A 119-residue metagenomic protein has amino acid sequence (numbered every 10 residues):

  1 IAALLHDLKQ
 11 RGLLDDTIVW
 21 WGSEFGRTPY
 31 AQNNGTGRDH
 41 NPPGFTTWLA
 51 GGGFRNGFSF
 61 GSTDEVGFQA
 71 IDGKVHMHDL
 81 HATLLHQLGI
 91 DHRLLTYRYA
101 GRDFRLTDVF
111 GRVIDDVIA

Functional and structural regions predicted by a protein language model:
I1-A119: Ligand-binding pockets and gating/stacking loops
